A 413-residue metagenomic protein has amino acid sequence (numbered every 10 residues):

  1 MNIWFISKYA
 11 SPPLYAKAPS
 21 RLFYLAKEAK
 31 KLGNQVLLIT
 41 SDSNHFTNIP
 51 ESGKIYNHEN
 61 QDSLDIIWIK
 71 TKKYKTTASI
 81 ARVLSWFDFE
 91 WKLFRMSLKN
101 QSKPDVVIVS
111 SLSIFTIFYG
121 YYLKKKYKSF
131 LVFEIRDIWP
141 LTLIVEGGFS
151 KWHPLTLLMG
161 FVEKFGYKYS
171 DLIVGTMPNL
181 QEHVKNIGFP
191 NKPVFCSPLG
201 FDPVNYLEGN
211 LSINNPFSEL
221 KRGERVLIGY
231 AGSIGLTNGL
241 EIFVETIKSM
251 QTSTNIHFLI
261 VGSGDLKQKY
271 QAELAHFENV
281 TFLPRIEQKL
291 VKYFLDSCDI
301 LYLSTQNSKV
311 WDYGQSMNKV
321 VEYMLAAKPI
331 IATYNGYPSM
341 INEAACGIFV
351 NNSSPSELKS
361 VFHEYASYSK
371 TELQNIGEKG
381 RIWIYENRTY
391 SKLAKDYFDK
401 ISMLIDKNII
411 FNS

Functional and structural regions predicted by a protein language model:
M1-D65, E245-T252, N412-S413: N-terminal subdomain of nucleotide-sugar transferases
W4, K221-I247, L259: Conserved donor-binding/catalytic core segment of Leloir-type glycosyltransferases
F94, L98, F115-F118, Y122-K126 (+1 more regions): Membrane-proximal helix-turn-helix segments that form the acceptor-binding/catalytic region of lipid-linked
N179, L199-G200: Carbohydrate-associated surface elements
N238, E287-F294, L301-E322, I331-N342: Nucleotide-sugar-dependent
V261, Q268-L295: Nucleotide-activated donor-binding/catalytic signature segment of Leloir-type glycosyltransferases, i.e., the conserved
S339-E364: Change "using UDP/GDP/dTDP sugars" to "using nucleotide sugars
S353, S367-S402: A charged, aromatic-enriched C-terminal amphipathic alpha-helix characteristic of glycosyltransferases across folds
